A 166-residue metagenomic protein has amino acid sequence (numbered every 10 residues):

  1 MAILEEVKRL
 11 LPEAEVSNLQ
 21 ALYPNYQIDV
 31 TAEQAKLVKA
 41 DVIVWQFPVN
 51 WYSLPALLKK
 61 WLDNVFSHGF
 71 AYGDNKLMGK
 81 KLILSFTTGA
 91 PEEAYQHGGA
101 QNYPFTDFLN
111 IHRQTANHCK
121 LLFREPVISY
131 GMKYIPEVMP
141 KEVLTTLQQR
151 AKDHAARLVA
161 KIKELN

Functional and structural regions predicted by a protein language model:
M1-Y72, L109, D153-N166: N-terminal beta1-alpha1-beta2 submodule of the flavodoxin-like/Rossmannoid cofactor-binding fold
E15-S17, V44, I83-S85, R124-V127: Hydrophobic/aromatic beta-strand patches that form the interior of the parallel beta-sheet core in alpha/beta enzyme
P24-Y26, E92, K133: Generic structural signal for helix capping and beta-alpha/helix-loop junctions
D29, Q101-F108, V143-H154: Residue-level preference for long, well-ordered alpha-helices that form the structural scaffold of enzyme catalytic
V49, T88-A90, M132: Short, flexible active-site-adjacent loop segments at beta-strand->alpha-helix junctions, enriched in small/polar
S67-G79, E125-I128: Short, acidic/small-residue loops that bind anionic groups at enzyme active sites
M78-R124: Short, glycine-/small-residue-rich phosphate/pyrophosphate-handling segment
T115-N166: Glycine-rich phosphate/pyrophosphate-binding loop and the adjoining helix
